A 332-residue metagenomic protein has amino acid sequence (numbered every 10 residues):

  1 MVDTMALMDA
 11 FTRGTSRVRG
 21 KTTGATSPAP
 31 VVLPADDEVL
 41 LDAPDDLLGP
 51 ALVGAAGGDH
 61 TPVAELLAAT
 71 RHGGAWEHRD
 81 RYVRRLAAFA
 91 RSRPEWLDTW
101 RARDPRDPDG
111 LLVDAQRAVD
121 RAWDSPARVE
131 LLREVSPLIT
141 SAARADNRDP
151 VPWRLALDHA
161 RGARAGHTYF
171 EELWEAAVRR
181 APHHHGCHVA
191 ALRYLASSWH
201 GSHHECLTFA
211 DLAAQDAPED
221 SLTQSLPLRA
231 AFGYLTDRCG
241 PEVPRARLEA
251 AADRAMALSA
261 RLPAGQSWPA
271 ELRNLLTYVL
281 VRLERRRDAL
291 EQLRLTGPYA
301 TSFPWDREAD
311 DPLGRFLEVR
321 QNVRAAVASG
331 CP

Functional and structural regions predicted by a protein language model:
M1-R93, T99, L293-T296, D311-P332: Extreme N-terminal leader/anchor segments
G54-A55, A118, L280-V281: Hydrophobic side-chain positions on well-ordered alpha-helices, corresponding to helix-helix packing/interface faces
A69-R103, V113-E219, Q224-R254, G297 (+2 more regions): Short coil/linker segments at helix-helix boundaries
D237-T277, V281-E291: Intrinsically disordered, low-complexity segments enriched in Gly and acidic/Ser/Thr residues that form flexible
Y278-D310: C-terminal/domain-terminus segments
